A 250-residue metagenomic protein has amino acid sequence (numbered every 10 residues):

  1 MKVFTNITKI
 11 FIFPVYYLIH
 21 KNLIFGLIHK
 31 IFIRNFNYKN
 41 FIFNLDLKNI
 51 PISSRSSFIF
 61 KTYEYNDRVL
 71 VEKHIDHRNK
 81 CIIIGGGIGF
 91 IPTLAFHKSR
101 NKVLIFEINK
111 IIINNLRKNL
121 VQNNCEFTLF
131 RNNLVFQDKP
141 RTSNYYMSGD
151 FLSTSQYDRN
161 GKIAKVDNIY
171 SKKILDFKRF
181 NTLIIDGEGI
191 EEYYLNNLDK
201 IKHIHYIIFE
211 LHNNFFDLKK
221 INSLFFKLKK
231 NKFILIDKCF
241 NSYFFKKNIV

Functional and structural regions predicted by a protein language model:
M1-N109, N114-K118, N123-C125, N213 (+2 more regions): S-adenosyl-L-methionine
N40, N44-R68, V135-L175: Glycine-rich adenosyl-binding loop in Rossmann-like folds that engage adenosine-containing cofactors
I91-P92, D138-P140, E191, F216-D217: Short catalytic/ligand-binding loop motif for oxyanion handling, primarily in non-cytosolic enzymes, centered on
A95, L116, S143, Y194-L198: Hydrophobic packing residues within well-ordered alpha-helices of enzyme cores
S99, L104-I105, K173-V250: Conserved acidic-Pro-Pro-aromatic motif
V121-N123, Y145-D150, I201-K202, F225-K227: Short, hinge-like loop/turn segments at secondary-structure boundaries
C125-N132: Conserved SAM-binding strand-loop segment of SAM-dependent methyltransferases
N133-F136, D186: Conserved acidic residues
